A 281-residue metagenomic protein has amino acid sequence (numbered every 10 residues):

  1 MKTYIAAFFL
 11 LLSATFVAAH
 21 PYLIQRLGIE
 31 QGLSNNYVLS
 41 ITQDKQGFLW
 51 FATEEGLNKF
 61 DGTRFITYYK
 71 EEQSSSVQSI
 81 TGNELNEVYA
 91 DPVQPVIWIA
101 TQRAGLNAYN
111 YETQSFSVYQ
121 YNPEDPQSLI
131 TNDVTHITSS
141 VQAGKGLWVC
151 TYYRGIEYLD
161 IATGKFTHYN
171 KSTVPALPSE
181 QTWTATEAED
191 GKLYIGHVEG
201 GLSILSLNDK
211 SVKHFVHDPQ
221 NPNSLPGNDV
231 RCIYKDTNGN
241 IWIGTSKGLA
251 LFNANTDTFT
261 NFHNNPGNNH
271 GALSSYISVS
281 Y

Functional and structural regions predicted by a protein language model:
M1-Y281: Carboxylate-rich, polar loop motifs that coordinate divalent cations or form catalytic acidic clusters
